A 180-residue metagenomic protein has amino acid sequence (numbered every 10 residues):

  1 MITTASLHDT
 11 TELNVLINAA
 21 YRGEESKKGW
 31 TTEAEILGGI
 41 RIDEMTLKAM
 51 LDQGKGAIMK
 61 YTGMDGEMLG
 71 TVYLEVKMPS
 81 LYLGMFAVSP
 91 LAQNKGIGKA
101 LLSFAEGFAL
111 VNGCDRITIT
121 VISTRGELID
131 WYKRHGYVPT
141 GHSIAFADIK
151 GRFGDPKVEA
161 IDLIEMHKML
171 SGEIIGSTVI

Functional and structural regions predicted by a protein language model:
M1-L16, R22-G23: A short beta-loop-alpha structural element at the N-terminal edge of CoA-dependent acyl/N-acetyltransferase catalytic
N18-L47: Conserved GNAT-fold acetyl-CoA-binding loop/helix
I42-K60, Y82, E159-D162: A short helix-loop-beta-strand connector motif used in the catalytic cores of GNAT acetyltransferases and, in some
K60, E67-E75, Y82-A87: Conserved beta-strand in the GNAT
V76, S89-L91, K95, S123-T124: Active-site acidic-Proline motif in GNAT/NAT acetyltransferases
V88, N94-G107, R134: Conserved acetyl-CoA-binding loop-helix of GNAT-fold acetyltransferases
D115, I122-I129, H135-V138, H142-I180: C-terminal "cap" of GNAT-fold acetyltransferases
